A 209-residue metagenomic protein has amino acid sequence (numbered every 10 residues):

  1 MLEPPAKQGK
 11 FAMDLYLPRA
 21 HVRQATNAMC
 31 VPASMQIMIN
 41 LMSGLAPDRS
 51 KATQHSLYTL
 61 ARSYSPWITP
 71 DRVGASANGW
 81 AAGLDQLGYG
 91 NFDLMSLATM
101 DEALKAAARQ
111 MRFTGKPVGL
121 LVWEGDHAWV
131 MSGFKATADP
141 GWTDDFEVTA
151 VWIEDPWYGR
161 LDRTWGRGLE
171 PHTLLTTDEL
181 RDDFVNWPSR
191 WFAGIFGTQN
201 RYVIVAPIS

Functional and structural regions predicted by a protein language model:
L2-L97, R190-P207: Cysteine-nucleophile protease catalytic domains, especially the papain-like/related folds used in DUB/UBL proteases
V22, V31, I37, V73 (+6 more regions): Extended aliphatic helical segments
A33, L41, I68, M95 (+3 more regions): Generic local-structure boundary detector
G44, R49, D71, M131-F134 (+2 more regions): General "foldedness" signal
A81-A98, W129-T137, G166-E170: Hydrophobic transmembrane alpha-helix bundles
M95-E154: Active-site-adjacent substructure of cysteine-protease-like catalytic cores
F134-S209: Noncatalytic regulatory segments and standalone regulatory/sensor domains
